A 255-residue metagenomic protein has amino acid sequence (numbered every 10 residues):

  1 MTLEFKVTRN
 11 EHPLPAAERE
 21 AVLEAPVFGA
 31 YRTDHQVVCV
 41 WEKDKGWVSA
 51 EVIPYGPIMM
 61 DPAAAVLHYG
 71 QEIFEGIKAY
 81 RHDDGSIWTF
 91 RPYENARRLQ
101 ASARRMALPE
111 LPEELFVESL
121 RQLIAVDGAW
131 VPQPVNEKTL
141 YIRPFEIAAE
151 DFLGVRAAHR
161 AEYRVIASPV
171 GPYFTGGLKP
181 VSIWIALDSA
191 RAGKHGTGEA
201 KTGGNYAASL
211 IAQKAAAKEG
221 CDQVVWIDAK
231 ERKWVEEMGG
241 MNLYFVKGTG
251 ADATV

Functional and structural regions predicted by a protein language model:
M1-L123, F152-V255: Helix-start/capping segments and mature chain N-termini
L115, G128-A129: Compact soluble domain cores
V126-D127, P134-H159, G171: Non-catalytic, conformational "gating/processing" segments within enzyme and secreted inhibitor domains
